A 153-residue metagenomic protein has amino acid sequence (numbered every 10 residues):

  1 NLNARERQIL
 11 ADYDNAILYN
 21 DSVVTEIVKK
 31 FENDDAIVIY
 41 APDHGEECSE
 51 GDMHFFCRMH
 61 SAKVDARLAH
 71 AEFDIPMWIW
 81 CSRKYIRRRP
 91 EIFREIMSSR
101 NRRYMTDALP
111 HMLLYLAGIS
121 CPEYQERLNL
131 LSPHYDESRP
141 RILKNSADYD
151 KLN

Functional and structural regions predicted by a protein language model:
N1-N153: Catalytic domains that recognize anionic headgroups
